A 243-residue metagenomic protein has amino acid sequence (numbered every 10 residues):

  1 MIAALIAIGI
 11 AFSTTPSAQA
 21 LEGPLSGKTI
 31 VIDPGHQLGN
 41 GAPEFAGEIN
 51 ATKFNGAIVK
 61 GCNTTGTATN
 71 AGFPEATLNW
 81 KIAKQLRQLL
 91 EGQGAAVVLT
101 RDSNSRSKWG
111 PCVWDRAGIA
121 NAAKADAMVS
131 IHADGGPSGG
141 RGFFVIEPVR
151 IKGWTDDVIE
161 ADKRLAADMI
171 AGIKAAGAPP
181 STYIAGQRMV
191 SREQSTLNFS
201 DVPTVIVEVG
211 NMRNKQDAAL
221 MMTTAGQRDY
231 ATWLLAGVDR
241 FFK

Functional and structural regions predicted by a protein language model:
M1-K243: Catalytic-site microenvironment of enzymes that process N-acetyl-hexosamine-containing cell-wall polysaccharides
